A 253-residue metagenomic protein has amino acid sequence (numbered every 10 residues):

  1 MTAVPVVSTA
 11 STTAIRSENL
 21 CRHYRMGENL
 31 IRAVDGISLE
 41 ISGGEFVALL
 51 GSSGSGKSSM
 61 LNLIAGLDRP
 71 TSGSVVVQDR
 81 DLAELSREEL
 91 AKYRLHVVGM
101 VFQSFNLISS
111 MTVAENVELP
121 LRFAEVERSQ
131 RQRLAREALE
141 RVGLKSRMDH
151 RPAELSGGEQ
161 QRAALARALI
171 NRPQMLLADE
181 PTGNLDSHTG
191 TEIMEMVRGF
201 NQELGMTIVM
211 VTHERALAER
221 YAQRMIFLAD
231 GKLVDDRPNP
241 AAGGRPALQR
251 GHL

Functional and structural regions predicted by a protein language model:
M1-H23, P238-L253: ABC-family P-loop ATPase nucleotide-binding domain
T13-A222, F227-L233: ABC family nucleotide-binding domain
